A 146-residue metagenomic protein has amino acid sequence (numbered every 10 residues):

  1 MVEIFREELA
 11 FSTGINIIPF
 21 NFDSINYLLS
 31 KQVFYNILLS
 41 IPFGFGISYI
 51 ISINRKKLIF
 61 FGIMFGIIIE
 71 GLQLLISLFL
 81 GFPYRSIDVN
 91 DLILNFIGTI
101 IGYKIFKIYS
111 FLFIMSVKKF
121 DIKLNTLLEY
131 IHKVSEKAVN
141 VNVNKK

Functional and structural regions predicted by a protein language model:
M1-R85, I100-K146: Bulky hydrophobic segments
Q32-Y35, D91-N95: Alpha-helical transmembrane segments of polytopic membrane proteins
P83-I93: Non-cytosolic membrane-interface motifs at loop->transmembrane helix junctions
